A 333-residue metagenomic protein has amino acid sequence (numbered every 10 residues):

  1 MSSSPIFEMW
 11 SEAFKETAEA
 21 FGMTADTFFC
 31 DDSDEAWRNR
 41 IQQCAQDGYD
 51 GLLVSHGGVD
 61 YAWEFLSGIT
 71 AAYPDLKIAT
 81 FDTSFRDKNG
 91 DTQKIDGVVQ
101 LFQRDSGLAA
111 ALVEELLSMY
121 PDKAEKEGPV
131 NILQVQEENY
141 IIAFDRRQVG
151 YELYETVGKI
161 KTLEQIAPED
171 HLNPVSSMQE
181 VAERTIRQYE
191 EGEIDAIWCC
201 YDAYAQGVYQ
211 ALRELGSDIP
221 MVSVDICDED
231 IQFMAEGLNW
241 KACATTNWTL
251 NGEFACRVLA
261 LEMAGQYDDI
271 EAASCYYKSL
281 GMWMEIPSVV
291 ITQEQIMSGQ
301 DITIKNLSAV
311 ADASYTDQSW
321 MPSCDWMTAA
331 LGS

Functional and structural regions predicted by a protein language model:
M1-T17, F21, D26-I41, Y49 (+3 more regions): Extracytoplasmic "Venus flytrap"
P5-M23, L108-L112, I142-T162, S177 (+2 more regions): Short, solvent-exposed amphipathic alpha-helices that sit in or adjacent to ligand/effector-binding or catalytic
E19-D31, N131-Q134, Y154-V175: Short beta-strand elements in bilobed, periplasmic/extracellular small-molecule ligand-binding domains
W37, V99-V130, F144, M178-A182 (+2 more regions): Hydrophobic alpha-helical segments within soluble ligand-binding/sensing domains
R38, D50-Y73, I78, G150 (+2 more regions): Hydrophobic alpha-helical
E64-G107, E127-N131, D228-W240: Flexible loop/hinge segments that line or gate small-molecule binding clefts
G128-Q136, F254-S333: Hinge/cleft segment of the Venus flytrap/periplasmic-binding protein
A196, Q210-P287, I291-M297: Exported/periplasmic ABC-transporter solute-binding proteins
